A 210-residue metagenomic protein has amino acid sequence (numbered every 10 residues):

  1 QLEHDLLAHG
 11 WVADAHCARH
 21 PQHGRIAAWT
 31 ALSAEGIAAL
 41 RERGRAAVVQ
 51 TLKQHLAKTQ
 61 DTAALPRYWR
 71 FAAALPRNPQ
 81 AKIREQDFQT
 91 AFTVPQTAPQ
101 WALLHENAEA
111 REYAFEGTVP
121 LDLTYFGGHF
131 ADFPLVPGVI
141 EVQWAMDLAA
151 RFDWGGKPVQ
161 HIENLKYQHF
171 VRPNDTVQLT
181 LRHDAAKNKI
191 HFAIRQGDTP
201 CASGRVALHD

Functional and structural regions predicted by a protein language model:
Q1-A64: AMP-binding/adenylate-forming catalytic core of the ANL superfamily
L6, A28, W69, G138 (+1 more regions): Residue-level signal for inorganic ion chemistry
D14, T51-L56, P99-A102, H161-Y167: Short structured motifs
A18-H20, N78, R182-D184: Short beta-strand micro-motifs enriched in acidic
H55-Q100: Conserved C-terminal "lid"/linker of ANL adenylate-forming enzymes
A63-L65, T97-E112, P173, T180-D210: HotDog/MaoC-like acyl-thioester-processing domains
T97-V136: Catalytic strand-loop segment that frames the active site of acyl-thioester-processing enzymes
A145-R182: Hydrophobic beta-strand-centered segment that forms part of the acyl-chain substrate-binding groove
